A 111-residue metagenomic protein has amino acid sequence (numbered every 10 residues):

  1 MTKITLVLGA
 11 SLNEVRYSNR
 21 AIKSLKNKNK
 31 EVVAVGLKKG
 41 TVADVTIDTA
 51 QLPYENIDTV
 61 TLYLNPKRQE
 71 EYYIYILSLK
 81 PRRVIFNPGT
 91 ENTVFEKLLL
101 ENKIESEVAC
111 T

Functional and structural regions predicted by a protein language model:
I4-L8: Conserved beta-strand elements of the Class I
A10, Y63-L64, P88: Glycine-rich, N-terminal phosphate-binding loop of Rossmann-like dinucleotide-binding domains
V15, I22-A43: NAD(P)-binding Rossmann-fold cofactor-contacting core
K26, L100-E101: Anion (oxyanion) recognition and catalysis
L37-K38, N87-N92, C110-T111: Short, acidic/turn-prone active-site loops that include or flank metal/cofactor- and phosphate-binding residues
G40-I74: Glycine-rich, highly charged phosphate/nucleotide-binding loops
L77-L99: ADP-ribose/adenylate-binding Rossmann-like module
N102-T111: Flexible, Lys/Arg-rich cytosolic regulatory linkers and terminal tails that connect or flank
